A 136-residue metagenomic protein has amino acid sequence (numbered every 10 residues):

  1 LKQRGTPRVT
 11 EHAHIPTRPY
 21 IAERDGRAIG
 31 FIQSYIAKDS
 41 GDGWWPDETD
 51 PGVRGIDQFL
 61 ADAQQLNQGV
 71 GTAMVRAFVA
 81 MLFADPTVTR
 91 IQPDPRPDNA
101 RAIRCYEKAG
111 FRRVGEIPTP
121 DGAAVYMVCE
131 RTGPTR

Functional and structural regions predicted by a protein language model:
Q3-Q65, M81, D85, R131-G133: Acetyl-CoA-dependent GNAT
Y35, D94, V114-I117: Solvent-exposed beta-strand sheet faces enriched in polar/charged residues
V53, R90-Q92, Y126: Structural preference for beta-strand elements that scaffold enzyme active sites
Q65, G69-F78: Conserved acetyl-CoA pyrophosphate-binding loop and the N-cap/start of the following alpha-helix in GNAT-like
T72-A73, P97-G115: Conserved active-site alpha-helix within GNAT-family acetyltransferase domains
V75-F83, E107: A conserved short alpha-helix in the GNAT/GCN5 acetyltransferase fold that borders and helps form the acetyl-CoA
L82-D94: Conserved GNAT acetyl-CoA-binding A-motif
Q92-I103, T119-A123, E130-R131: Conserved beta-strand-loop-alpha-helix junction that forms the acyl-donor binding cleft
